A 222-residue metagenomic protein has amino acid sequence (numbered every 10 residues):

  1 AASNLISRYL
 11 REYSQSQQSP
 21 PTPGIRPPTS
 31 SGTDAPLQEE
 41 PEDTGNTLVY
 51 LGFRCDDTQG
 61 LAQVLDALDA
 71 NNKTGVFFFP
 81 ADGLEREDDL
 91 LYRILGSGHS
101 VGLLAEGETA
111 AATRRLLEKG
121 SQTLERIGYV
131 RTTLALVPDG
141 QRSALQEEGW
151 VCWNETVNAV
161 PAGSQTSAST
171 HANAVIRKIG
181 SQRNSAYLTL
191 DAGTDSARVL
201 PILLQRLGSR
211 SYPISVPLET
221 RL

Functional and structural regions predicted by a protein language model:
A1-S3: Gram-positive cell-envelope targeting signals
L5, Y9-E12: Charge-rich, solvent-exposed alpha-helical interaction surfaces
Y13-K119, T123, L222: Active-site beta->alpha N-cap acidic-glycine motif
Y50-G52, G75-F79, S100-A105, T132-V137 (+3 more regions): Structural recognition of the beta-strand scaffold that forms the well-ordered cores of secreted hydrolase catalytic
Q59-L61, H171-T220: Catalytic grooves of carbohydrate-active enzymes
D69-K73, L95-H99, Q122-Y129, W150 (+2 more regions): Sec-exported extracytoplasmic/periplasmic mature domains
G107-G128, Q141-N184, S196-I202: Alpha-helical scaffold elements lining the catalytic groove of polysaccharide deacetylases
P138-R142, T220: Short, polar loop motifs at secondary-structure junctions
